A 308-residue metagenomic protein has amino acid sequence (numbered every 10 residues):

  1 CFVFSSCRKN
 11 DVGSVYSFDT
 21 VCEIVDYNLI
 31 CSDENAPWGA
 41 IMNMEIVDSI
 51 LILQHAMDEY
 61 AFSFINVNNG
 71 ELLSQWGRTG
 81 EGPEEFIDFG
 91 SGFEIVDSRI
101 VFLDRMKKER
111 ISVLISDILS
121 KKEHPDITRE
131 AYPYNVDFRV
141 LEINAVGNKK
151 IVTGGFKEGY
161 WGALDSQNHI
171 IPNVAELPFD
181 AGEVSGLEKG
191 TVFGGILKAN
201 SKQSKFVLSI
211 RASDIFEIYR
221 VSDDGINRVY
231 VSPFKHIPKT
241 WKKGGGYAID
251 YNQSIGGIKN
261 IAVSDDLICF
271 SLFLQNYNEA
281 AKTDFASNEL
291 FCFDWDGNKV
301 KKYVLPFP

Functional and structural regions predicted by a protein language model:
G13-W38: A short helix->beta-strand "capping" segment at the edge of beta-propeller domains
L29-A61, L267-L274: Beta-strand-rich domains and repeat architectures in extracellular enzymes and scaffolds, especially beta-propellers
M42-E45, S91-V96, V140-G147, K189-Q203 (+2 more regions): Structural signature of eukaryotic scaffold interfaces centered on beta-propeller domains
F64-N66, W161-S166, T283-N298: Beta-propeller blade signature
E71-R105, A131, L305-P308: Blade-loop segments of beta-propeller domains
P83, K235-G246, W295-P308: Conserved blade-ending motifs and adjacent loop-strand segments that build the rim/top face of beta-propeller domains
K107, I115-N148, T153: Asp-box/WD-like beta-propeller blade repeats and closely related beta-sheet repeat scaffolds
Y251-C292: Loop/turn-rich, solvent-exposed surfaces of beta-rich toroidal or solenoidal domains
